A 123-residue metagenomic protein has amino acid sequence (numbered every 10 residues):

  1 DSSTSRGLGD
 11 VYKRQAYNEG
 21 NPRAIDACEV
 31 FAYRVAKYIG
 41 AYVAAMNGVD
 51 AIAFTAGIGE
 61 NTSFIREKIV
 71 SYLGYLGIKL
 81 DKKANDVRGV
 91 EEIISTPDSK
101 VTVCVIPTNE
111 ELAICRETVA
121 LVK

Functional and structural regions predicted by a protein language model:
D1-Y12: Single conserved hydrophobic/aromatic residue that forms the stacking wall/gate of nucleotide- or nucleobase-binding
R6, Y42-D50, K79-N85: Flexible, glycine/charged-enriched surface loops at secondary-structure junctions
D10-A45: Adenine-nucleotide phosphate-binding core of ATP-dependent small-molecule kinases
Y17, C28, I39, A53-I58 (+2 more regions): Active-site proximal loops enriched in glycine and acidic residues that flank catalytic Cys/His/Asp and coordinate
I25, G48-A53, Y75, E91 (+2 more regions): Active-site lining segments that contact anionic ligands and/or coordinate catalytic metals
D50-Y72: Glycine-rich phosphate-binding loops at beta-strand->alpha-helix junctions
N85-K123: Glycine-rich phosphate-binding/hydrolytic loop that grips phosphoryl groups
